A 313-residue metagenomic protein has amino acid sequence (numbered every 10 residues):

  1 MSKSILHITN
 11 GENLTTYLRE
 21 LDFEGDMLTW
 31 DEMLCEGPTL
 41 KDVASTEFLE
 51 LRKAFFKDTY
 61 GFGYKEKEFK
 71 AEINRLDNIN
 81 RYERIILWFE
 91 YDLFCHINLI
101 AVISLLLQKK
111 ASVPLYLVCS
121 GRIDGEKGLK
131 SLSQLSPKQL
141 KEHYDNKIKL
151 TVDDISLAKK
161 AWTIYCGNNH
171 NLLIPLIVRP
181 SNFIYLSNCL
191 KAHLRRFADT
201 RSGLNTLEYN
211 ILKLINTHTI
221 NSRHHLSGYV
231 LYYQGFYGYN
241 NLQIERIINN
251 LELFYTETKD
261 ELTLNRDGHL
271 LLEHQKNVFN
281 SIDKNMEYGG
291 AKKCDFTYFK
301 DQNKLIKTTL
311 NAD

Functional and structural regions predicted by a protein language model:
S2-Y64: A structured, charge-rich N-terminal accessory region that forms the first stable segment of a protein and links
T9-T15, Y91-L99, I123: Gly/Ser/Thr-rich loops at beta-strand to alpha-helix junctions that form or flank small-molecule/cofactor-binding
T59-Q108: Long, hydrophobic/aromatic-enriched structural stretches that serve as scaffold segments
L117-E142: Short, conserved secondary-structure transition motifs
S136-N216: A conserved mid-domain beta-alpha-beta active-site/ligand-binding segment of alpha/beta enzyme cores
Y209, L231-E261: Charge-enriched amphipathic alpha-helical scaffolds
I220-V230: Short acidic, hydrophobic short linear motifs in intrinsically disordered regions
E257-D313: Accessory beta->alpha helical hairpin/"wing" motif in late/C-terminal subdomains of nucleic-acid enzymes
